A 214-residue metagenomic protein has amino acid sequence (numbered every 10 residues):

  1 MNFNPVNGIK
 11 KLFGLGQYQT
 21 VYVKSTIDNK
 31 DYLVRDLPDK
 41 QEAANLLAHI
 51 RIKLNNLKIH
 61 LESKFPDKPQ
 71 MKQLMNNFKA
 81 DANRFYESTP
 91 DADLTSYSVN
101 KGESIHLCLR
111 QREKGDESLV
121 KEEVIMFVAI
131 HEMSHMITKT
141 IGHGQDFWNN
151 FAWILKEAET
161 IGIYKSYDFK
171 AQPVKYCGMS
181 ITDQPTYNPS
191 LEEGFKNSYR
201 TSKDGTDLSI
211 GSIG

Functional and structural regions predicted by a protein language model:
M1-K11: N-terminal signal-anchor transmembrane alpha helix of single-pass membrane proteins, serving as the membrane-anchoring
K10-K30, R35-V120, T140-G214: Metalloprotease/metallohydrolase-associated module, dominated by Zn2+-dependent proteases
K121-M126: Helix-boundary capping/turn motifs
F127-K139: Active-site recognition of the HExxH zinc-binding catalytic motif
